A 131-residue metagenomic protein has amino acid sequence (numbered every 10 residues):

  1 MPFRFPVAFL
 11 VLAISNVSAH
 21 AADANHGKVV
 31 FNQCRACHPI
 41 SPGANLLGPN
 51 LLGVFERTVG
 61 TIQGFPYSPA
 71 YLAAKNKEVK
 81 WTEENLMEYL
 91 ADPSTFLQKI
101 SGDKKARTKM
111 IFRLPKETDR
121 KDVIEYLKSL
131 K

Functional and structural regions predicted by a protein language model:
M1-V7, S18: Bacterial N-terminal signal peptides that target proteins for export
F5-L10, A44: Sec-dependent N-terminal signal peptides
I14-F31, P42: Electrostatic cytochrome c docking/interface patches
N25-K28, P42-E83, I111-P115: Gly/Gly-Pro-rich "capping" loops immediately C-terminal to redox-active cysteine motifs in periplasmic/lumenal
C34-C37: Short cysteine clusters
P39, G43-L46, G102, A106-R107: Short, functionally important structural connectors and interaction interfaces within domains
K80-K131: C-terminal capping alpha-helices of c-type cytochrome domains
